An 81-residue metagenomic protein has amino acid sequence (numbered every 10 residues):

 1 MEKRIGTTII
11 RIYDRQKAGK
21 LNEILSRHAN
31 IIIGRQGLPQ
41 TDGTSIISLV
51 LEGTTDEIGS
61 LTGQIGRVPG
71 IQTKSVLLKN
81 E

Functional and structural regions predicted by a protein language model:
M1-E81: Long, contiguous binding/interaction regions
